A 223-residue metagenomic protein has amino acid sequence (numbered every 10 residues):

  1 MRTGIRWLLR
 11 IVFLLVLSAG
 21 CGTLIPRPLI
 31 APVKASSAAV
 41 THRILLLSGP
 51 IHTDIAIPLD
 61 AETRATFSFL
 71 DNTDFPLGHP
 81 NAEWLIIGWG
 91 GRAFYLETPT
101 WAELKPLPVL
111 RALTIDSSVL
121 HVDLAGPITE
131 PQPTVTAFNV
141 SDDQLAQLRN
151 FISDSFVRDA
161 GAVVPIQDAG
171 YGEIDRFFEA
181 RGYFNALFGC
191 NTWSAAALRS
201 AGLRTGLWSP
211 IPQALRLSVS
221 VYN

Functional and structural regions predicted by a protein language model:
R2-L9, S18-P26, D154-N223: Activation targets extended, charge/polar-rich intrinsically disordered C-terminal tails
R2-P50: Non-catalytic terminal regions of proteins
I30-R43, L47-I51, A56-T63, F69-E179: Non-catalytic ligand/cofactor/substrate-binding and regulatory segments of enzyme domains
